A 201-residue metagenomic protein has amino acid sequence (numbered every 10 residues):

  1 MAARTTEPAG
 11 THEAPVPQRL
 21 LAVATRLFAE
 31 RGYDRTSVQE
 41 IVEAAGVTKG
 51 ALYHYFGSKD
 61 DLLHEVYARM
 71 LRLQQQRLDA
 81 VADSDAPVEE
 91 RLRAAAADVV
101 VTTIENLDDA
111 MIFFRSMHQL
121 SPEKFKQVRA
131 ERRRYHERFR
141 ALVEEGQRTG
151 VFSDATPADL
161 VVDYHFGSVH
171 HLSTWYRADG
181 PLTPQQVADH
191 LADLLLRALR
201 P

Functional and structural regions predicted by a protein language model:
M1-P15, R19-A22: N-terminal intrinsically disordered/low-complexity leader segments
M1-T5, A97-E105, H136-T149, G167-S168 (+2 more regions): C-terminal peripheral helix-coil segments that are non-catalytic and often amphipathic
R19, V23-D61, E65: Helix-turn-helix
E30-D34, D85, N106, T149: Short coil/turn segments at alpha/beta junctions that flank glycine-rich nucleotide-binding fingerprints
K59, V66, M70, Q74 (+6 more regions): Hydrophobic/aromatic residues within well-ordered alpha-helical segments
E65, D79-D109, A158-H165, A188: Hydrophobic alpha-helical connector segments
R72-D79, E123-T149, A158-D163, G167 (+1 more regions): Amphipathic alpha-helical packing segments from all-alpha helical-bundle domains
I104-E123, T174: Amphipathic alpha-helical segments used for helix-helix packing
